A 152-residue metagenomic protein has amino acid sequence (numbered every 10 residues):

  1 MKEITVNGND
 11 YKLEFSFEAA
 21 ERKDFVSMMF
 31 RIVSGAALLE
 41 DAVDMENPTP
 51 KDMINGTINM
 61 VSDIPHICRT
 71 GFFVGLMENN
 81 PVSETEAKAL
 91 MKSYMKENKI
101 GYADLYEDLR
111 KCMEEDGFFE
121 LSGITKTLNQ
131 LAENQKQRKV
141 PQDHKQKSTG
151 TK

Functional and structural regions predicted by a protein language model:
M1-D10, K51-I54, I58, E78-K152: Charged interaction scaffolds used for protein-protein
M1-H66, K152: Short N-terminal mixed-charge amphipathic segments
M28-M29, G35, V74-E78, E115 (+1 more regions): A structural signal for alpha-helix termini and helix-coil/disorder junctions
P65, R69-F73: An amphipathic alpha-helix signature
